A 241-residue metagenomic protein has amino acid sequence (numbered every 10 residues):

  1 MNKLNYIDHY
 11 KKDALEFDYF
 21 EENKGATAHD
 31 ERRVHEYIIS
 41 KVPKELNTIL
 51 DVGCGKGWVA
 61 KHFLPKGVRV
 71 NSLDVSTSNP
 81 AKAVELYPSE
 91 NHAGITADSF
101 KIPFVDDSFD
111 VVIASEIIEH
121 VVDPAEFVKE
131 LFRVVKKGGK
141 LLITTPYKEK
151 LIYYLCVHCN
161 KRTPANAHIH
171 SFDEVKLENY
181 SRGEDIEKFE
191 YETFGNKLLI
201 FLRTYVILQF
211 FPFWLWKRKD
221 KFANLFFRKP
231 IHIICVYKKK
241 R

Functional and structural regions predicted by a protein language model:
M1-K101, V111-S115, A125-V128, A167 (+2 more regions): Conserved N-terminal segment of class I S-adenosyl-L-methionine
T77, V121-A125, T145, E149: A structural helix-start
E116-H120: A short His-aromatic
A125-K137: A short glycine-rich, Lys/Arg-flanked "PGG" loop and its adjoining helix->strand segment in the class I
G139-T145: Conserved beta-strand signature within the Rossmann-like core of class I S-adenosyl-L-methionine
P146-H168: Short, glycine-/aromatic-enriched active-site segment of Class I SAM-dependent methyltransferases
C156-C159, F189-R241: A C-terminal cap/extension of S-adenosyl-L-methionine-dependent methyltransferases that defines the acceptor-substrate
I169-E184: Short alpha-helix
